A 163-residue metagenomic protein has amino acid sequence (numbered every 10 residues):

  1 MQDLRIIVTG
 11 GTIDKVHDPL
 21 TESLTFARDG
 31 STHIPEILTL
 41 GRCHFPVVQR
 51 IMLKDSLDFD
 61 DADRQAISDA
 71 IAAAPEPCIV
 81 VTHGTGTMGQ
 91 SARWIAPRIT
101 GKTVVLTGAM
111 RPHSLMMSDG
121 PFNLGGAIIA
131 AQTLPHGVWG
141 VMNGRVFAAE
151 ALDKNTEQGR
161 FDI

Functional and structural regions predicted by a protein language model:
M1-I163: Active-site histidine-anchored catalytic micro-motif
